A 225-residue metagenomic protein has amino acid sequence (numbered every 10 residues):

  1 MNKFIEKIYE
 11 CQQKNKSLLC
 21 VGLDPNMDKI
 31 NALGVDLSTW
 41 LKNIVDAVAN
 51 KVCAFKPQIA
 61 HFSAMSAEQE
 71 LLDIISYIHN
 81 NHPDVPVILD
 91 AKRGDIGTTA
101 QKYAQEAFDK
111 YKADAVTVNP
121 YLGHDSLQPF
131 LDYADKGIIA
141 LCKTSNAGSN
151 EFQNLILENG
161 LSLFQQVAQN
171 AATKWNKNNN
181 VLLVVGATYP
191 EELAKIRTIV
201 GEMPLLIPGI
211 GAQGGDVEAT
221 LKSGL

Functional and structural regions predicted by a protein language model:
M1-P86, N159: Conserved N-terminal beta1-alpha1 strand-loop-helix module at the mouth
Y9-Q13, I75-H82, L131, A172-N176 (+1 more regions): Surface-exposed amphipathic alpha-helices with a cationic face
N15-L19, K51-C53, P83-V85, D114 (+3 more regions): Short, well-ordered coil/turn segments that N-cap beta-strands
V21, F55, D90, V116 (+2 more regions): Conserved, mostly hydrophobic/aromatic
G22-D28, Q58-F62, K92-I96, Y121 (+3 more regions): Active-site beta-loop-alpha junctions enriched in small/polar residues
N26-M27, D95-V184: Conserved anion-binding
W40, I44, E70-I74, Y103 (+6 more regions): A general structural detector for well-ordered alpha-helical segments in enzyme core domains, enriched
A187-L225: A C-terminal functional module that forms or caps the active site or interfaces directly with catalytic machinery
